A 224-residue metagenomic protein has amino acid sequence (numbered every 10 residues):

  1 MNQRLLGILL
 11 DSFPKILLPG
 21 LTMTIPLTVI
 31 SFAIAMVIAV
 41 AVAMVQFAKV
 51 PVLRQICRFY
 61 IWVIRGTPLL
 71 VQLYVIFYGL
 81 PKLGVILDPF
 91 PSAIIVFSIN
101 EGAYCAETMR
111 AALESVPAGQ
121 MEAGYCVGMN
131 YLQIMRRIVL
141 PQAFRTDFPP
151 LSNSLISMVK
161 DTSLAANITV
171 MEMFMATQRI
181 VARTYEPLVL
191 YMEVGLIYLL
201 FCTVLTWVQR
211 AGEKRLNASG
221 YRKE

Functional and structural regions predicted by a protein language model:
M1-E224: Transmembrane alpha-helices and adjacent helix-loop boundaries
